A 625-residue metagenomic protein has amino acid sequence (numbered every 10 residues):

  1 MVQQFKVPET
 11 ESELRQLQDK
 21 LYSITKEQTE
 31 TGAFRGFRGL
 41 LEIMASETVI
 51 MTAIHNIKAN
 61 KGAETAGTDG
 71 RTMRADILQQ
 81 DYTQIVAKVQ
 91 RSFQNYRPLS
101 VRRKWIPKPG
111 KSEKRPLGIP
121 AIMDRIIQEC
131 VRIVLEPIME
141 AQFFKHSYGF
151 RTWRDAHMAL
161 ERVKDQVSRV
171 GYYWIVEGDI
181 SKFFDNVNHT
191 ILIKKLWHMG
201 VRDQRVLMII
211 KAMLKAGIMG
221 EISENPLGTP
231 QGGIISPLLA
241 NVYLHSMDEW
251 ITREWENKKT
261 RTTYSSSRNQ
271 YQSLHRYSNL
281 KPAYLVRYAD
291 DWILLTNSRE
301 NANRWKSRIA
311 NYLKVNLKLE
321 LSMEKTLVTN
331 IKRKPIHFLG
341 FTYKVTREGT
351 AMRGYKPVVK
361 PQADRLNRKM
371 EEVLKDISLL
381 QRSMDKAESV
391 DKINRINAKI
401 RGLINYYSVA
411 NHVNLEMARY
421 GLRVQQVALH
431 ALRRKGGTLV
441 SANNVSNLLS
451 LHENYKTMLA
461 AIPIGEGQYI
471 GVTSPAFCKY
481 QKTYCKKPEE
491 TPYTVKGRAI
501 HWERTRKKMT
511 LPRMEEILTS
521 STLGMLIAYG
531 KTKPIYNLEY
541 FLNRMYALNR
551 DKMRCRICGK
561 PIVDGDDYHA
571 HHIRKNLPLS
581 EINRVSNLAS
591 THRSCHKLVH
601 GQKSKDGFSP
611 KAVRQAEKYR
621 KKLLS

Functional and structural regions predicted by a protein language model:
M1-Y82: Non-catalytic, polymerase-adjacent accessory regions of viral genome-replication enzymes
V2, L117-R132, E140-F143, S147 (+2 more regions): Duplex nucleic acid-engaging cores and interfaces of nucleic-acid transaction enzymes
V2-K20, I24-T31, R299, H337-Y546 (+2 more regions): Active-site and adjacent loop segments of nucleotide-processing enzymes that use two-metal-ion phosphate chemistry
I54-I57, K88-S112, I122, I126-V134 (+2 more regions): Reverse-transcriptase-like RNA-dependent polymerase core
D76, P120, L295-N297: Short hydrophobic/aromatic beta-strand micro-patches that form the beta-sheet surface supporting nucleotide- or nucleic
I85, S100, K145-H146, R151-R154 (+3 more regions): Conserved polymerase palm-domain catalytic core
D179, G559-S590, K603-S604: Histidine-centered nuclease catalytic patch
E539-Y568, H592-S594: Short cysteine-rich loop/turn motifs with clustered Cys
